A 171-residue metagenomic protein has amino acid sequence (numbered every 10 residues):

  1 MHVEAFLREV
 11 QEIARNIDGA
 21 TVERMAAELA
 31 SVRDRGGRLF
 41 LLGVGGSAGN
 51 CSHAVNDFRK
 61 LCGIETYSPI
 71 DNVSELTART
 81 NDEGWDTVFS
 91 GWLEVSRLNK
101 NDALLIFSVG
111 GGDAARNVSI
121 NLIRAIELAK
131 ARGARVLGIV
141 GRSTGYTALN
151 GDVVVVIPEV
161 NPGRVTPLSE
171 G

Functional and structural regions predicted by a protein language model:
M1-I17: Generic N-terminal amphipathic, Lys/Arg-enriched alpha-helix
I17-R35: A short, well-structured juxtamembrane/interface segment
A30-A103: Glycine-rich, small/polar surface segments that engage phosphate groups of diverse ligands
R59, R124-R132: Surface-exposed amphipathic alpha-helices with a cationic face
I70, S108, G138-G141: Short beta-strand/turn micro-motifs composed of small residues that flank or help shape donor/cofactor-binding pockets
G112-L122: Glycine/threonine-rich flexible loop motifs
A131, V140-G171: Short alpha-helices
